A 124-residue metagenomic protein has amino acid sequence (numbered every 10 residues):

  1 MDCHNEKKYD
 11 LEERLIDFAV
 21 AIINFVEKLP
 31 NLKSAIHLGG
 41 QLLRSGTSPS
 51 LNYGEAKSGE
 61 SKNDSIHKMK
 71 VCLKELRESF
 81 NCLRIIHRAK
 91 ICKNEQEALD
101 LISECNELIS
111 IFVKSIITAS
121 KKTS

Functional and structural regions predicted by a protein language model:
M1-L51, G59-S124: Short, C-terminally biased terminal segments at protein or domain edges
A56: Recognition helix of helix-turn-helix/homeodomain-like DNA-binding domains that insert into the DNA major groove
